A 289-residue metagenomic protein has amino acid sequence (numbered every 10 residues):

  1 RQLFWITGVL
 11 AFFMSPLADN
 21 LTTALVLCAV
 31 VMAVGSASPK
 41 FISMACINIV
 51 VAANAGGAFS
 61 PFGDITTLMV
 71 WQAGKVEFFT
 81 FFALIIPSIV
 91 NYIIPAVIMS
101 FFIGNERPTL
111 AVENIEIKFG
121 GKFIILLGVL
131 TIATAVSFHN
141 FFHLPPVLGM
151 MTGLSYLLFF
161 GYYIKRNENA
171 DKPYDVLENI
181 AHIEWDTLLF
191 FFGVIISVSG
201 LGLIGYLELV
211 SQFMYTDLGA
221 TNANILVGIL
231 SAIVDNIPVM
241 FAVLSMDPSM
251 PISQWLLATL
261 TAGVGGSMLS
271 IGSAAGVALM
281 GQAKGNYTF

Functional and structural regions predicted by a protein language model:
F4-V9, C46-I47, F81-I86, K122-L130 (+5 more regions): Hydrophobic alpha-helical transmembrane segments
I6, L10, A52, V90 (+8 more regions): Lipid-exposed faces of alpha-helical membrane segments in multi-pass integral membrane proteins
T7-A11, E106-I117, L218-N222: Short juxtamembrane and helix-loop transition motifs at transmembrane-helix boundaries in membrane proteins
M14-A18, L25-G56, I65, M69-I85 (+1 more regions): Membrane-interfacial helix-loop connectors
G35-K40, S60-P61, F159-N169: Juxtamembrane membrane-interface segments at transmembrane alpha-helix termini
S43, I49, G56, S60-P61 (+1 more regions): Transmembrane-helix bundle segments that line or gate the permeation/cavity pathway in multi-pass membrane proteins
Y92-D171: Long, contiguous bundles of hydrophobic transmembrane helices that form the permeation core of multi-pass
A135, H139-Q254: Transmembrane helical segments that form the transport core of multi-pass membrane transport proteins
